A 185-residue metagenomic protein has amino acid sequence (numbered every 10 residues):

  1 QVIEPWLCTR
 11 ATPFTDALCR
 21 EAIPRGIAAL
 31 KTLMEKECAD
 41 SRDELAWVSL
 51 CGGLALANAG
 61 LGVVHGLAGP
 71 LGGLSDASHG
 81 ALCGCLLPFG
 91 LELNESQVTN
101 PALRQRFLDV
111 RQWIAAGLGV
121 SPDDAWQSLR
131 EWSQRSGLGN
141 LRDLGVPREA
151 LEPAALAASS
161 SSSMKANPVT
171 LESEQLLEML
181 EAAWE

Functional and structural regions predicted by a protein language model:
Q1-A59, P168: Carboxylate- and glycine-rich phosphate/diphosphate-binding segment that chelates Mg2+/Mn2+
Q1-E4, R20-K31, A46, L50 (+8 more regions): Predominant activation on well-ordered alpha-helical scaffold segments within soluble catalytic domains
P5-R10, L33, G52, L74 (+5 more regions): Alpha-helix C-capping/helix-to-loop hinge sites
C38-R42, D76-S78, E174: Structural motif
L50-C83, S161-A166: Glycine-rich phosphate/pyrophosphate-binding beta-alpha loops
L74-A150: Gly/Pro-rich interdomain helix-loop hinge
R148-E185: Short, amphipathic C-terminal "tail helix"
